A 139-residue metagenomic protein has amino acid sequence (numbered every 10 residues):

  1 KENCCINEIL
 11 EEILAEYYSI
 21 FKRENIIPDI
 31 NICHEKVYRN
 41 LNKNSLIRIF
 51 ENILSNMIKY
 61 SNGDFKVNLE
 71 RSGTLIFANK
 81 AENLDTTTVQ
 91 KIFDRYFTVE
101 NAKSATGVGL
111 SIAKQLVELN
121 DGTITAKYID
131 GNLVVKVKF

Functional and structural regions predicted by a protein language model:
K1-E2, Y38-N42: Conserved micro-motifs of the catalytic ATP-binding
I27-V37, S72: Conserved catalytic submotifs in the C-terminal HATPase_c
M57-I58: Short helix-loop "hinge" at the ATP-lid/N-box region of the Bergerat-fold HATPase_c
D64-T74: Short beta-strand/loop element within the Bergerat-fold HATPase_c
L84-Y96: Short conserved segment of the HATPase_c
G109, A113: Short alpha-helical Gxxx[C/S/T] motif in the catalytic ATP-binding
